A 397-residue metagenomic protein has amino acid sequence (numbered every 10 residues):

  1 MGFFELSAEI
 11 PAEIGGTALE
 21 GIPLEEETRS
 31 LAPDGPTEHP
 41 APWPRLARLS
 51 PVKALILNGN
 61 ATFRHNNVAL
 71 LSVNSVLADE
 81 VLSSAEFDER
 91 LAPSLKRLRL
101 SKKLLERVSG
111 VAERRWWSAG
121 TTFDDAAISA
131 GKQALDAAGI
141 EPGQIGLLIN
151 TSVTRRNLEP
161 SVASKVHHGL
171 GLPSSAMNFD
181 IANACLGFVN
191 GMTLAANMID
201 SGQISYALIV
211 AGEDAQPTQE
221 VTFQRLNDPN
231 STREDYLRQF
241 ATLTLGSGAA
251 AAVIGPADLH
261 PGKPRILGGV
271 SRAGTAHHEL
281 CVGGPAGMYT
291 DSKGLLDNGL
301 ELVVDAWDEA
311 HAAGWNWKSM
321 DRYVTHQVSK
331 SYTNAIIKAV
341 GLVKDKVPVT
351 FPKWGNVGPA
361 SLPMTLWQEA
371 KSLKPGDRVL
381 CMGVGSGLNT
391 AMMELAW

Functional and structural regions predicted by a protein language model:
F3, P11, G21, G35-G120 (+3 more regions): Condensing-enzyme catalytic core mediating Claisen C-C bond formation in acyl metabolism
F3, P11, P23, P40-R45 (+9 more regions): Claisen-condensing/thiolase-fold acyl-transfer catalytic domains that form or cleave C-C bonds in fatty acid
L71-N74, A182, A207-E213, I254 (+1 more regions): Short beta-strand segments
L82, E159-S161, T193, T218-F223 (+1 more regions): Short acidic, glycine/serine/threonine-rich loops at helix termini
L98-L104, N157-L172, P217-S231, H278-E279 (+1 more regions): Acidic-glycine-rich active-site phosphate/pyrophosphate-binding loop
V111-A112, Q144-L147, H168-I181, N230-L237 (+2 more regions): Glycine/charged-rich beta-loop-alpha catalytic/anionic-binding loops adjacent to active sites
Q203-T222, G274-H278, K330: Acyl-CoA/ACP chain-elongation machinery
